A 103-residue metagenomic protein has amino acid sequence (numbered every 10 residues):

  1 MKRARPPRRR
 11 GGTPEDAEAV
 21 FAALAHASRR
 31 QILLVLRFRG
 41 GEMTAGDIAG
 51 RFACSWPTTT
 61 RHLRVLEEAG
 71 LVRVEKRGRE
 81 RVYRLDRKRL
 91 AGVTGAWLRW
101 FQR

Functional and structural regions predicted by a protein language model:
M1-A4, F52-W56: Amphipathic repeat-derived elements
M1-D16, L34-R39, D86-R103: Amphipathic alpha-helical dimerization/coiled-coil segments that flank or bridge DNA-binding/regulatory modules
E15-S55, R77-R89: N-terminal helix-turn-helix DNA-binding core of bacterial DNA-binding proteins
L63-R64: Short, hydrophobic-biased segments on the C-terminal half of alpha helices that form "recognition helices"
G70: Glycine-centered, phosphate/nucleic-acid-interacting loop/turn motifs that mediate DNA/RNA or nucleotide
V74: Residue immediately N-terminal to the catalytic "proton-acceptor" Asp in the protein kinase catalytic loop
